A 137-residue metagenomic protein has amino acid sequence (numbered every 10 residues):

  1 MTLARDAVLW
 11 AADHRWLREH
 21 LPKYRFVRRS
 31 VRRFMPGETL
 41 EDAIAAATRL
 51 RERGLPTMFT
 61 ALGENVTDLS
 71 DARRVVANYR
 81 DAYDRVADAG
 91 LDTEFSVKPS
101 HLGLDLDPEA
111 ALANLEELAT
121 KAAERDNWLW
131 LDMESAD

Functional and structural regions predicted by a protein language model:
M1-L129, S135-D137: Alpha/beta catalytic barrel-like cores
